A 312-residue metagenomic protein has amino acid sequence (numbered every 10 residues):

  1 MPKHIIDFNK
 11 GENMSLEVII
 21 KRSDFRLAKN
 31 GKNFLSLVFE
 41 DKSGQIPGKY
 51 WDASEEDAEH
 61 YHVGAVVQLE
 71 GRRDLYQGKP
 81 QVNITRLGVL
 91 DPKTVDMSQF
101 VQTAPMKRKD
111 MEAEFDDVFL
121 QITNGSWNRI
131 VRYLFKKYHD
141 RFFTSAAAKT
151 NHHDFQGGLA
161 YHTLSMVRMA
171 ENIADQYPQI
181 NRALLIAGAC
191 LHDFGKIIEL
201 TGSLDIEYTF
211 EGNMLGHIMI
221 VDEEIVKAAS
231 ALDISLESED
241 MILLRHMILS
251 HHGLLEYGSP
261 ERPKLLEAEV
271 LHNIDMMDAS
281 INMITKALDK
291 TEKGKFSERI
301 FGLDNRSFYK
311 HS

Functional and structural regions predicted by a protein language model:
M1-M14: OB-fold nucleic-acid-binding modules
V18, G64, M166, D275: Divalent metal-coordination and catalytic microenvironments
R22-N33, I46-Q99: OB-fold single-stranded nucleic acid-binding module
S36-D41, G202: Short, acidic/hydrophobic/Gly-rich beta-strand patch recurrent on exposed beta strands that often constitutes part
V95-N213, S238: Acidic/His-rich, divalent-metal-binding segments that scaffold phosphate/diphosphate chemistry
N151-H152, Y161, N172-T291: Divalent metal-dependent catalytic cores for phosphoryl transfer on phosphate-bearing substrates
H272, A279, K290, G294-S312: N-terminal intrinsically disordered, cationic/polar leader segments that include organellar targeting peptides
